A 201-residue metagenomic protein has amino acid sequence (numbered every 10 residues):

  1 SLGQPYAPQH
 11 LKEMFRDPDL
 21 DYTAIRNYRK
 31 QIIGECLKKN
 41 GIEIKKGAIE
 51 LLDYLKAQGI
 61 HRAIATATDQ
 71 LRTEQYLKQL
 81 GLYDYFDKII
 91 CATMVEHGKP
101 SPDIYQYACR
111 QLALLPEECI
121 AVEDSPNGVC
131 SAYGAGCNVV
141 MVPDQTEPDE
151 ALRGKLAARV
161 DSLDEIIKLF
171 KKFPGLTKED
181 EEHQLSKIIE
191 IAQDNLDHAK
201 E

Functional and structural regions predicted by a protein language model:
S1, R26-N27, H61, L80 (+2 more regions): Short, flexible segments with low predicted structural confidence
S1-E50, Y54-Q58: N-terminal helical cap/lid subdomain that shapes the substrate entry/recognition surface in HAD-like hydrolases
L2-G3, E43-G47, T68, P100 (+1 more regions): Short beta->alpha linker loops
E13, C36-K39, H61, E74 (+1 more regions): Conserved short-loop catalytic and cofactor-binding motifs
P18, I64-T66, S186: A detector of low-complexity, intrinsically disordered, Ser/Thr/Gly/Pro/Ala-rich segments
I42, I64, E118-C119: Residue-level marker of alpha-helix boundaries and capping positions
D53-Y54, D69-K200: Asp-based, Mg2+/Mn2+-dependent phosphohydrolase catalytic module
H61-A63, N138: Proline-centered loop/turn at the N-terminus of a beta-strand
